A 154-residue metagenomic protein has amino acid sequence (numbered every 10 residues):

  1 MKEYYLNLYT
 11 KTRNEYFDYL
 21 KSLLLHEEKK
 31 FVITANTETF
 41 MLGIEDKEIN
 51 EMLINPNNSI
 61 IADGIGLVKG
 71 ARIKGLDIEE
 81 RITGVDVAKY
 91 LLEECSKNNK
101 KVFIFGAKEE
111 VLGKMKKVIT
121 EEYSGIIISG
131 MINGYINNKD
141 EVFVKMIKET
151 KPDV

Functional and structural regions predicted by a protein language model:
M1-T83: N-terminal nucleotide/polyanion-binding subdomain common to many enzyme families
N36, A107, N133-G134: Cofactor-binding loop segments of dinucleotide-utilizing enzymes, especially the Rossmann-like FAD- and NAD(P)+-binding
M41-L42, E110-K114, N138-E141: Short, well-ordered, mixed-charge alpha-helical segments that flank or form enzyme active sites
E51-V118, E122, S129: Portal/gating segments that form or line small-molecule/metal binding sites
G130-N138: Short beta->alpha junction loops
K145-V154: Proline-aspartate-enriched helix->loop->beta-strand connector
